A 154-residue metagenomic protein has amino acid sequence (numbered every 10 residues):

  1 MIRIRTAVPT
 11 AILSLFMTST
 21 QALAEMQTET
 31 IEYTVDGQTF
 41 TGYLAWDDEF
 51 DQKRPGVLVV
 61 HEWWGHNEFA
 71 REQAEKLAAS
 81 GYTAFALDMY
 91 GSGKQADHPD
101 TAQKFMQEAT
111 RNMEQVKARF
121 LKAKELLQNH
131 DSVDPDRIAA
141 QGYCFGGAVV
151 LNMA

Functional and structural regions predicted by a protein language model:
M1-I4: N-terminal secretory signal peptides that target proteins for export/translocation
A7-S19: Bacterial N-terminal signal peptides
T20-A24: Sec/Tat signal peptide C-region and signal peptidase I cleavage site
M26-T28: Short beta-strand-initiation
T30-S132: Serine-hydrolase catalytic machinery in alpha/beta-hydrolase-like enzymes
L121-A154: Primarily recognizes the serine-hydrolase "nucleophile elbow" in alpha/beta-hydrolase and SGNH/GDSL folds
